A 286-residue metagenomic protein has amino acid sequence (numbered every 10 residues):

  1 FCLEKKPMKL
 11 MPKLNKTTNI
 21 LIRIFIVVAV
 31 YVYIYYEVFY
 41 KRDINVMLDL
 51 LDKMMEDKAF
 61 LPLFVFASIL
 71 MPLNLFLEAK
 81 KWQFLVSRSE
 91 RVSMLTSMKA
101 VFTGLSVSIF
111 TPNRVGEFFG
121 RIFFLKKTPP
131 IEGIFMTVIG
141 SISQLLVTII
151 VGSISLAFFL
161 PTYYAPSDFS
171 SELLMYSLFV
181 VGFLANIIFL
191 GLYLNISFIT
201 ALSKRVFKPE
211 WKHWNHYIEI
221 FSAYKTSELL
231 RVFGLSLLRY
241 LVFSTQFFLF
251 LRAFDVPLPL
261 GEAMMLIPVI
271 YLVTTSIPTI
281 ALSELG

Functional and structural regions predicted by a protein language model:
F1-A100, F158, T162-I277: Predominantly cytoplasmic-facing regulatory/coupling regions of multi-pass membrane proteins
L77, T111, V115, V147-F158 (+1 more regions): Membrane-embedded alpha-helical core segments of multi-pass
Q83, E117-R121, L285: Helix-loop junctions and terminal segments of transmembrane helices in multi-pass membrane transport/translocation
L95-S97, T128-S141: Membrane-interface alpha-helices at helix entry/exit sites of multi-pass transporters
M98-K127: Extended non-transmembrane interhelical loops and adjacent amphipathic helices of multipass membrane proteins
V101-L105, T137-I142, I267-L272: Transmembrane helix-bundle signature of multi-pass membrane transporters/permeases
S106-T111, I134-S153: Membrane-embedded alpha-helical segments of transport systems, primarily multispan ion/solute transporters
V107-I109, P268-L285: Transmembrane alpha-helix interface/packing and boundary motifs in multi-pass membrane proteins, characterized by
